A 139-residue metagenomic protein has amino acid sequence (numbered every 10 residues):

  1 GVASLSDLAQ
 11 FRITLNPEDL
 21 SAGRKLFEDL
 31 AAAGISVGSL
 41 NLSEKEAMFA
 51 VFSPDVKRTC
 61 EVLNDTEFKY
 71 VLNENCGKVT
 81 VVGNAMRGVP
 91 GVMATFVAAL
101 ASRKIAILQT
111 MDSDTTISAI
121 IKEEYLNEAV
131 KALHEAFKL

Functional and structural regions predicted by a protein language model:
G1-L139: A conserved regulatory-domain signal marking ACT and ACT-like small-molecule sensing domains and adjacent regulatory
